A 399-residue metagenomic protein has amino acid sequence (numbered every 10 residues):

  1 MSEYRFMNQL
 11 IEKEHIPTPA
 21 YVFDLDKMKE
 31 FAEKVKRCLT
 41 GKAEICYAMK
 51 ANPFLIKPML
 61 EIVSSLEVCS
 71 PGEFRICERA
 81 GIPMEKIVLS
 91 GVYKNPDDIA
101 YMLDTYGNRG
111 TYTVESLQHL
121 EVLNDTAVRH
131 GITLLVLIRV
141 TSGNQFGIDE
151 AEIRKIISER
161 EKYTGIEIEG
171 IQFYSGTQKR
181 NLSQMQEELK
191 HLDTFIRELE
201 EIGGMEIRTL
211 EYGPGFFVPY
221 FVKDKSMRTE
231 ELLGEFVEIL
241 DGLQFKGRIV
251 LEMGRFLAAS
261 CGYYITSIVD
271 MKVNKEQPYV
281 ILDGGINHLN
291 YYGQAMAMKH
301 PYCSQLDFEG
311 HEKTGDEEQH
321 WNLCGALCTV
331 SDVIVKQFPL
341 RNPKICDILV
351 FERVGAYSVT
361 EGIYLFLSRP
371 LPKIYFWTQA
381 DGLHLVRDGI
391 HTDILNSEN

Functional and structural regions predicted by a protein language model:
S2-P96, P339-E352, A356-S358, Y364 (+1 more regions): N-terminal capping/small domains of soluble enzymes
F6, L10-I11, R248-N399: Charged (often Lys/Glu-rich) extended helix/loop segments that serve as interaction or gating elements
A32, L189-I196, L233, V237: Short, hydrophobic/amphipathic alpha-helical packing segments that form internal helix faces or helix-helix interfaces
A43-T209: Active-site-proximal beta-alpha core segment in soluble small-molecule metabolic enzymes
G176-T177, L210-F217, M253-F256: Glycine-rich beta-strand-to-loop/alpha-helix junction loops that act as flexible
N181-E187, P219-L232, A259-D270, K336-P339: Short glycine/threonine-rich loop-to-helix capping motif typified by GTGT followed within a few residues by an Asp-Pro
I202-I207, M227-Q244, V335-V350: Acidic/histidine-enriched ion/cofactor-binding microenvironments in catalytic or ligand-binding pockets
